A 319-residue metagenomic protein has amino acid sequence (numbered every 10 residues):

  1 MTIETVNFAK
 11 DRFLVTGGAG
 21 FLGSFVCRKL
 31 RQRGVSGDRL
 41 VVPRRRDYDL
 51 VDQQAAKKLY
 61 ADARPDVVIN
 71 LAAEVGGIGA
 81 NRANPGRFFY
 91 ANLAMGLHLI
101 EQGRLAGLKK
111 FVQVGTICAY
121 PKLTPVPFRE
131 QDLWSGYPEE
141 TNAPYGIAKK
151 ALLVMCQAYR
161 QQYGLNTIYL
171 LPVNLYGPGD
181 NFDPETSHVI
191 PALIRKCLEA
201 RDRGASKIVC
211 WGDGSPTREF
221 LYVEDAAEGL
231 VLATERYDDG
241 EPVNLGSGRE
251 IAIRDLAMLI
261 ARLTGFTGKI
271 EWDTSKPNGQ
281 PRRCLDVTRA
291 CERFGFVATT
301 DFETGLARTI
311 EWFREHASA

Functional and structural regions predicted by a protein language model:
M1-D11, F21, F302-A319: Amphipathic terminal alpha-helices
M1-N181: N-terminal Rossmann-like NAD(P)+-binding domain of SDR-like oxidoreductases, especially those catalyzing
V26, L193, C197, L230-T234 (+2 more regions): Hydrophobic "lid"/C-terminal helical patch of Rossmann-like NAD(P)-dependent dehydrogenase/epimerase domains
V42-R45, I208, D213, E241-V243 (+3 more regions): C-terminal "lid/loop" region of Rossmann-like NAD(P)-dependent oxidoreductases
Y48-V51, A91, A143, I147 (+5 more regions): Residue-level signal for the nucleotide or nucleotide-sugar donor/cofactor binding architecture
Q54-A55, L59, V223, P242 (+4 more regions): Conserved C-terminal active-site "lid" loop/helix of NAD(P)H-dependent oxidoreductases that clamps the redox cofactor
T124, L175-A192, D202-S206, S215 (+4 more regions): Glycine/proline-rich active-site loop of Rossmann-fold NAD(P)-dependent oxidoreductases
A151, M155-Y159, V189-L193, L256: Hydrophobic alpha-helix immediately C-terminal to the catalytic Tyr-X-X-X-Lys motif of short-chain
